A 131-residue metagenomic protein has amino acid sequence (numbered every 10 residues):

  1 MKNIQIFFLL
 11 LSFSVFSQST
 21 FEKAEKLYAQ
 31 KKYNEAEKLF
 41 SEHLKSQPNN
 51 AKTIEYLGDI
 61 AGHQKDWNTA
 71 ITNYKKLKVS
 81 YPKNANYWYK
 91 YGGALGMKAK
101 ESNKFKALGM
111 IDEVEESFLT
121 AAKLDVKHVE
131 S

Functional and structural regions predicted by a protein language model:
V15-Y56: N-terminal leader/linker segments that initiate helical-solenoid repeat arrays
T20, A51-K52, A85-N86, V129-E130: Helix-start (N-cap) detector for alpha-helical repeat units in TPR-like alpha-solenoids, especially tetratricopeptide
A29-Q30, H63-Q64, M97-K104: Register position in tetratricopeptide repeats
P48, P82-K83, V126: Short coil turns that delineate tetratricopeptide repeat
Y56-D59, K90: Canonical tetratricopeptide repeat
